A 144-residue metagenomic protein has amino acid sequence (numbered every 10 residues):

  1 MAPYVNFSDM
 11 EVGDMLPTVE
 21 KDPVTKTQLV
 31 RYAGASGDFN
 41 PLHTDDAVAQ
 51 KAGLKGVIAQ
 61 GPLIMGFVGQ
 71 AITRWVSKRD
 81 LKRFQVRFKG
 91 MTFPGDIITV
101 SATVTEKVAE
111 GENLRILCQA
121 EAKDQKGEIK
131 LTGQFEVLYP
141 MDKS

Functional and structural regions predicted by a protein language model:
M1-T18, P94-S144: HotDog/MaoC-like acyl-thioester-processing domains
A2-D80, S144: Hot-dog-fold acyl-thioester-processing enzymes
E20, V24, F88, V137-Y139: Hydrophobic residues in beta-strands and at strand termini
A49-A52, M91, K130: Hydrophobic small-molecule pocket/channel-lining residues, especially in calycin-type beta-barrels
R74-V100: Mid-chain, well-packed structural core segment of small domains
